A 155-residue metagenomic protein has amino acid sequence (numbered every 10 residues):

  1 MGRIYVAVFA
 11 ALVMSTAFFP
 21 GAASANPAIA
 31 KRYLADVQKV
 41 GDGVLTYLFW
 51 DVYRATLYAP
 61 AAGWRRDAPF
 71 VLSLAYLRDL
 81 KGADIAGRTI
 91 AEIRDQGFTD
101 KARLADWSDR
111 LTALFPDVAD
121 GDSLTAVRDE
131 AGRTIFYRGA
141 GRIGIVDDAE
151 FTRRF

Functional and structural regions predicted by a protein language model:
M1-I4: Positively charged n-region of N-terminal signal peptides that target proteins for export
A7-A17: Bacterial N-terminal signal peptides
A23-F155: Terminal leader/tail segments of proteins
